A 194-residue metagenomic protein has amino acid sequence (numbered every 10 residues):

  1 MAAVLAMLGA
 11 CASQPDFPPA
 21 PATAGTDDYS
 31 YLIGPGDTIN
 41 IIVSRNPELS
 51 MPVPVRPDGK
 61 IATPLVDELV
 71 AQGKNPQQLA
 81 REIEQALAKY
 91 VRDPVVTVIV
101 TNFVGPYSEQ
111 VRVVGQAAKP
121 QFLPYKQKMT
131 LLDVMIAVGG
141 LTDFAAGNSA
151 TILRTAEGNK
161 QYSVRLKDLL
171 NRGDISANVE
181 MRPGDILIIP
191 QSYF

Functional and structural regions predicted by a protein language model:
M1-G9: Sec-dependent bacterial lipoprotein signal peptides
C11-F194: Ser/Thr/Pro/Gly-biased, low-complexity, turn-/loop-rich segments that often occur immediately after N-terminal
